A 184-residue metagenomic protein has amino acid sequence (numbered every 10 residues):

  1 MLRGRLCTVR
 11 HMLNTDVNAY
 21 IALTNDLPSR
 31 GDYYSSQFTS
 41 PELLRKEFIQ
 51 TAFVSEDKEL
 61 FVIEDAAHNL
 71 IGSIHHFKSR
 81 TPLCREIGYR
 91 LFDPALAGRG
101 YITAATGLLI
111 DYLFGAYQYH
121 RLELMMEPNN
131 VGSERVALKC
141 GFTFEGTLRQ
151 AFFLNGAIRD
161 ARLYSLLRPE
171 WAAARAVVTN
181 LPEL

Functional and structural regions predicted by a protein language model:
M1-L27, L60, E64-L184: Acyl-donor (CoA/ACP) binding surface of acyl/acetyltransferases
P28-I49: Conserved GNAT-fold acetyl-CoA-binding loop/helix
T39-L43, T51-F53, F92-D93, N180-L181: Juxtamembrane/interface motifs at transmembrane-helix termini
I49-Q50, D111: Surface-exposed alpha-helical segments enriched in charged/polar residues
T51-E56, F142: Short loop/turn motifs at secondary-structure junctions and domain boundaries
